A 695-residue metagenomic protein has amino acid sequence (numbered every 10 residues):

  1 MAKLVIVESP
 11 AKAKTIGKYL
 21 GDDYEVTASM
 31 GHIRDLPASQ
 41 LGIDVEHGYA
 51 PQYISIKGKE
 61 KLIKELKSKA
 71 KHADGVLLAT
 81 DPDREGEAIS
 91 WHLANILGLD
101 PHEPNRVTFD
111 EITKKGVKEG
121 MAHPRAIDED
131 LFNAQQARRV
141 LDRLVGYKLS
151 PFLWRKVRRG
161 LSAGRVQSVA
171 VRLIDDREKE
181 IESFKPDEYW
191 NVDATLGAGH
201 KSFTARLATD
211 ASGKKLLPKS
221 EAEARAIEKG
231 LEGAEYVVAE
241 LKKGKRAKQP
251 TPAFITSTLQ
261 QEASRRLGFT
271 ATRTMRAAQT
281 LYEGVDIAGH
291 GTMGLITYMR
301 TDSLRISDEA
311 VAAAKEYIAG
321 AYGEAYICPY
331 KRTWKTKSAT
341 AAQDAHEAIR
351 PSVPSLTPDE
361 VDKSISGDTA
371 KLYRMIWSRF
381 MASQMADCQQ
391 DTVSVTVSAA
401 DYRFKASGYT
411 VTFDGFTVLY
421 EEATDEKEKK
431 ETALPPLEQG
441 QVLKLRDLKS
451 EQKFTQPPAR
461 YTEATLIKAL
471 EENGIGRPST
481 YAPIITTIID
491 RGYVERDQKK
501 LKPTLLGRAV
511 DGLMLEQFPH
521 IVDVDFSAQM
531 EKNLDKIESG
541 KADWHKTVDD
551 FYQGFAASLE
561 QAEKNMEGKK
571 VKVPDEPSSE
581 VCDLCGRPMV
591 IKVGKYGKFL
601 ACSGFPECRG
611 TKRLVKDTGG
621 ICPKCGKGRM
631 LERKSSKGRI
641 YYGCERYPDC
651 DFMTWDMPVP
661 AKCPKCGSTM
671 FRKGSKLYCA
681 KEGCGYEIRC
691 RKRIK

Functional and structural regions predicted by a protein language model:
M1-R139, K148, T209, P218-R225 (+3 more regions): Intrinsically disordered, low-complexity regulatory segments
A2-L4, T15, S150, S183 (+2 more regions): Basic, low-complexity terminal or inter-domain segments flanking catalytic cores
K14-P37, S168-K215, S383-T432, P588: Structured, non-catalytic alpha/beta "coupling" segments that mediate domain-domain communication and provide generic
I112-A194, K243-G244: C-terminal or mid-to-C-terminal helical accessory/interaction module adjacent to the motor/catalytic core
K215-P252: Metal- or metallocofactor-binding catalytic centers and their adjacent structured scaffolds across diverse enzyme
V238-L241, P250-A263, H290-M299, P457-A469: Short acidic, hydrophobic short linear motifs in intrinsically disordered regions
M275-Q279, I485-T486: Short, hydrophobic-biased segments on the C-terminal half of alpha helices that form "recognition helices"
Y282-T297, R491-K500: A short, conserved structural fragment
